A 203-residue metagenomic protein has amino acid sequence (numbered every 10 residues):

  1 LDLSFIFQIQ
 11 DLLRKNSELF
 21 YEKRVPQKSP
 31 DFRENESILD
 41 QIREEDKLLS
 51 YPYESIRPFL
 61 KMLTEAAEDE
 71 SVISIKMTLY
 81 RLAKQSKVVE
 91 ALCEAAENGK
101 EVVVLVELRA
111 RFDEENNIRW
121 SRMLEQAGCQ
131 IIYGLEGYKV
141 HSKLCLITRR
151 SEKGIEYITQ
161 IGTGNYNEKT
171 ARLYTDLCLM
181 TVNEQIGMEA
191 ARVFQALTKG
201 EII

Functional and structural regions predicted by a protein language model:
L1-I203: N-terminal localization/anchoring segments of enzymes in phospholipid and broader phosphate metabolism
